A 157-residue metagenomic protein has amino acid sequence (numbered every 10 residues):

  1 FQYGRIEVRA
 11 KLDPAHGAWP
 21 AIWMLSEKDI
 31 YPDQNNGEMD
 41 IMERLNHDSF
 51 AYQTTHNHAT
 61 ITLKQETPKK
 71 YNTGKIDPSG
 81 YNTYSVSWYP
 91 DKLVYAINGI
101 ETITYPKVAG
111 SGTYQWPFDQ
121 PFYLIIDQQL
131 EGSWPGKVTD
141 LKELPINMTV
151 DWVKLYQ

Functional and structural regions predicted by a protein language model:
F1-Q157: GH16 jelly-roll
